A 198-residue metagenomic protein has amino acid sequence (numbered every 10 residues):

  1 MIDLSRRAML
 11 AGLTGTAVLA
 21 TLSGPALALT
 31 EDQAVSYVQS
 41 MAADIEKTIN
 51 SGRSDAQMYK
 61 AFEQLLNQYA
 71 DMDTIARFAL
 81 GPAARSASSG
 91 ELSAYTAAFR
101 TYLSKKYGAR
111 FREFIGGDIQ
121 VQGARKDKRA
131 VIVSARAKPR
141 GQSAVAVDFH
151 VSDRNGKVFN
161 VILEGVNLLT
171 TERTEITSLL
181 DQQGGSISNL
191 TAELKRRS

Functional and structural regions predicted by a protein language model:
M1-T16: N-terminal secretory signal peptides and thylakoid transit peptides that target proteins across membranes
A17-S23: Hydrophobic h-region of N-terminal signal peptides that target proteins for export in Gram-negative bacteria
G24-A28: Sec/Tat signal peptide C-region and signal peptidase I cleavage site
E31-Y107: Early exported N-terminus immediately downstream of N-terminal targeting peptides
K47, R53-Q57, S86-G90, E113-G116 (+3 more regions): Surface-exposed, polar/charged faces of alpha-helical domains in mature secreted/periplasmic/lumenal proteins
K105-V145, E193-S198: Surface-exposed, charged secondary-structure patches
A144-T170: Short beta-strand edge/turn micro-motifs at domain boundaries
L163-S198: Low-complexity, intrinsically disordered terminal/linker segments enriched in charged and Gly/Pro repeats
